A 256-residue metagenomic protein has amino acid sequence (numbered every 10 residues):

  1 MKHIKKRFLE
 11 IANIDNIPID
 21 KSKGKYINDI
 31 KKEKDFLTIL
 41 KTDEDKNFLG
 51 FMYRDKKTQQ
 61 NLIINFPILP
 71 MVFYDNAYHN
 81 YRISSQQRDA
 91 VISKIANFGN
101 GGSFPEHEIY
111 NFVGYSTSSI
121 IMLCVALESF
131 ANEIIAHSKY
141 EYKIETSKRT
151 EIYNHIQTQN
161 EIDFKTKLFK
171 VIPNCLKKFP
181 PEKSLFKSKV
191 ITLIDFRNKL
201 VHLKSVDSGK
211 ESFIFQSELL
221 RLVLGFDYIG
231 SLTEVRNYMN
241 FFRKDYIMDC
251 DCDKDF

Functional and structural regions predicted by a protein language model:
M1-T117: Charged alpha-helical initiation segments
I14, E33, D43, L69 (+7 more regions): Surface-exposed polar/charged interaction patches
M71, D75-Y78, R82, I121 (+5 more regions): Generic structural signal for well-ordered, non-transmembrane alpha-helical segments in soluble/cytosolic regions
A96-G101, S147-I152, S212-L222: A solvent-exposed, charged loop/short amphipathic helix patch at secondary-structure junctions
H107, N111-G114, P181-S188, V223: A structural signal for alpha-helical segments
F112-S138: Short, hydrophobic, well-ordered secondary-structure elements
S138-K210, I214, V235: Flexible secondary-structure boundary motifs
V190-K199, S208-F256: Amphipathic, Lys/Arg-enriched alpha-helical patches that create a basic surface for binding polyanionic ligands
